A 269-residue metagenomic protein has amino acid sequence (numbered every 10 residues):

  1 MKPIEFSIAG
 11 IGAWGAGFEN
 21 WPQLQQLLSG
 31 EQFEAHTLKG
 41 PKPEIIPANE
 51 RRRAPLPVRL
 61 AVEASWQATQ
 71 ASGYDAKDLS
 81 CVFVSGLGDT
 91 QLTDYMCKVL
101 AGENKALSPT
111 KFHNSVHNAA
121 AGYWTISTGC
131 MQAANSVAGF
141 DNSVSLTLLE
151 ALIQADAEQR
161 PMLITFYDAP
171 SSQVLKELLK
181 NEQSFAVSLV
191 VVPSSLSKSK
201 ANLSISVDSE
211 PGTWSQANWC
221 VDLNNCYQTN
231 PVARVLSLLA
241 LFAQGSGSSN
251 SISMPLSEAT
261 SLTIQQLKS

Functional and structural regions predicted by a protein language model:
M1-H117, A121-A133, F166-S269: Conserved "HGTGT" condensation-loop signature of ketosynthase/thiolase-family condensing enzymes that catalyze
A61-W66, A71, S136-P161: Active-site-proximal alpha-helical scaffold in enzymes
